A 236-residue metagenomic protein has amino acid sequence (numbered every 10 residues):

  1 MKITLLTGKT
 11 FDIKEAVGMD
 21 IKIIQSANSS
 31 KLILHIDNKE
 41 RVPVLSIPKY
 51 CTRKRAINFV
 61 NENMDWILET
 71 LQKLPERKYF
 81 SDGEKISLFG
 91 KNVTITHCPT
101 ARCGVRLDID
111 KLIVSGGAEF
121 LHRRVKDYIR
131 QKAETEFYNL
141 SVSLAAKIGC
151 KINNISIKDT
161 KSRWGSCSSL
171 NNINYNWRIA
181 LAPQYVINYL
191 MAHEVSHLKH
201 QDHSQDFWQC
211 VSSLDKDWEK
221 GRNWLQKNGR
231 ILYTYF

Functional and structural regions predicted by a protein language model:
M1-N188, L198-F236: Active-site-proximal or metal-binding-adjacent scaffold patches in catalytic folds
M191: Walker B beta-strand of ABC/ABC-like P-loop ATPase nucleotide-binding domains, specifically the conserved hydrophobic
E194: Walker B catalytic acidic pair
